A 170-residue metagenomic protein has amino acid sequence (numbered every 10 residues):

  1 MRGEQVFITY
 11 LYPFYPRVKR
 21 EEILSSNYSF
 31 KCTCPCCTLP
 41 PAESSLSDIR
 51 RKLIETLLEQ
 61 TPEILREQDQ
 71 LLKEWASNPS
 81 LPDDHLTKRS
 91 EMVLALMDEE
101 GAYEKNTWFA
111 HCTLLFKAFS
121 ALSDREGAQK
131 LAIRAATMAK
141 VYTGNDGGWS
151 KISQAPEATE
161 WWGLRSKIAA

Functional and structural regions predicted by a protein language model:
M1-T107, T113-L114, S120: C-terminal SET catalytic tail plus cysteine-rich post-SET Zn-binding segment of SAM-dependent SET-domain
L58-T61, L115-A118, K140-D146, E160-G163: Eukaryote-specific, cytoplasm-facing alpha-helical/coiled-coil scaffolding segments in long proteins
S90, A132-I133, A139: Inward-facing hydrophobic residues that define packing positions of alpha-helical scaffold repeats
M97-F109, A121-S123, A136-G148: Short coil/turn linkers that connect adjacent helices within long alpha-helical scaffolds, especially alpha-solenoid
H111, I152-S153: The tetratricopeptide repeat
A155-A170: Alpha-helical linker/edge segments of TPR/alpha-solenoid repeat scaffolds and analogous pre-/post-domain helices
